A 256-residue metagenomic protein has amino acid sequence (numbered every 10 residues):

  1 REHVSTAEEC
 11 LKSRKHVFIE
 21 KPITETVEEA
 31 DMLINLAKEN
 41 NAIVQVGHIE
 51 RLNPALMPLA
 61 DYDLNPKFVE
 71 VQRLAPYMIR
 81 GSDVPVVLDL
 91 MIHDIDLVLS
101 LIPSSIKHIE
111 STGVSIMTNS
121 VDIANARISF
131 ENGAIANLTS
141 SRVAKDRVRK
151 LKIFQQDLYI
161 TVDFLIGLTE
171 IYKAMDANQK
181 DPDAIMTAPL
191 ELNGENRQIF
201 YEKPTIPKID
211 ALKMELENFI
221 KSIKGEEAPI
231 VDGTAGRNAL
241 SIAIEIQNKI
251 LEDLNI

Functional and structural regions predicted by a protein language model:
R1-L36: Beta-loop-alpha module in the N-terminal Rossmann-like domain of NAD(P)-dependent dehydrogenases, especially those
H3, A7, A30, L52-L56 (+3 more regions): A general structural signal for well-ordered alpha-helical segments in protein cores
S13-K15, N40-I43, A134: A short helix->loop->beta-strand "cap" motif at the edges of active sites that frequently abuts
I19, V44-V46, V162: Hydrophobic residues in well-ordered beta-strands that form the structural core
I43, E50-T118: Predominantly a Rossmann-like dinucleotide-binding segment in NAD(P)-dependent oxidoreductases
D83-L88, Y201-D210: A short glycine-threonine-serine/GTX helix/turn-capping micro-motif
I95-Y172, I206-E226: Contiguous beta-strand/loop segments that form the cofactor/metal-binding neighborhood of enzyme cores
M214-I256: C-terminal helix-rich "cap/oligomerization" subdomain common to oxidoreductases
